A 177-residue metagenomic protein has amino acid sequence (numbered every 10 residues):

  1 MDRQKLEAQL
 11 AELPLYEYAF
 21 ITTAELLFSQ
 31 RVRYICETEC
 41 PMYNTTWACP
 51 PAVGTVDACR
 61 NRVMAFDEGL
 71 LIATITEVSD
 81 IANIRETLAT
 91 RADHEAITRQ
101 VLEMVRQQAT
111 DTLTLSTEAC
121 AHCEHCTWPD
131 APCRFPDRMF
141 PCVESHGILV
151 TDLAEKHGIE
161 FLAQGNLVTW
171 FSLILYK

Functional and structural regions predicted by a protein language model:
R3, Y16-T46, P50-K177: Catalytic cores of enzyme domains
